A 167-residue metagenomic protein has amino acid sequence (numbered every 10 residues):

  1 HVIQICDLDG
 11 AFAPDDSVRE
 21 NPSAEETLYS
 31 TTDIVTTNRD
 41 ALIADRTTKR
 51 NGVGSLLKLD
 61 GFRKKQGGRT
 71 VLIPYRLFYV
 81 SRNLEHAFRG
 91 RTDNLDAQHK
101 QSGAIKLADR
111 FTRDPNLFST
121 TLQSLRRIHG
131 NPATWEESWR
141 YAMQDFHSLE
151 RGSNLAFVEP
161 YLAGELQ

Functional and structural regions predicted by a protein language model:
I3-Q167: C-terminal accessory helical subdomains adjacent to catalytic cores in phosphodiester- and nucleotide-handling enzymes
